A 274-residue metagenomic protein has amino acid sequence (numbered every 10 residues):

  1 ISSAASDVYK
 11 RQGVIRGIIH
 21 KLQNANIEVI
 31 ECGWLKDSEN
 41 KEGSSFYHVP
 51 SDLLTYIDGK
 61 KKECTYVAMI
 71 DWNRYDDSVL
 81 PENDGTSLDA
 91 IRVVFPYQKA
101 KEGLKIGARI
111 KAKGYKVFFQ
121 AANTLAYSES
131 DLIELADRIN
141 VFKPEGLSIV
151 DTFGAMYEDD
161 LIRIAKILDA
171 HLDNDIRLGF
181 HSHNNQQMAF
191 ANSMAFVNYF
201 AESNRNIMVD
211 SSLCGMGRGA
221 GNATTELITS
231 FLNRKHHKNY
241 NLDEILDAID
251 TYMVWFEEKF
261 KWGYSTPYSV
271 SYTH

Functional and structural regions predicted by a protein language model:
I1-A5, Y9, H274: Single conserved hydrophobic/aromatic residue that forms the stacking wall/gate of nucleotide- or nucleobase-binding
V29-L53, T152-A155: Glycine-rich, proline-tolerant flexible connector loops at the mouths of alpha/beta enzymes
I30-C32, T65-I70, D89-V93, V117-A121 (+3 more regions): Hydrophobic faces of well-ordered beta-strands that scaffold small-molecule active sites in alpha/beta enzyme cores
G43-V67, A112-K116, I164-L178, F231: Alpha-helix-loop-beta-strand connector modules within alpha/beta enzyme cores
T55-K62, V79-T86, G107-A112, D137-F142: Acidic (Asp/Glu)-rich catalytic clusters
Y97-K111, A126-D131, A155-I167: Active-site-adjacent beta->alpha loops and helix N-cap segments on the catalytic face of soluble alpha/beta enzymes
A112-I133, F142, S148-V150: Conserved anion-binding
T152-K259: Catalytic alpha/beta core domains of metabolic enzymes, predominantly
